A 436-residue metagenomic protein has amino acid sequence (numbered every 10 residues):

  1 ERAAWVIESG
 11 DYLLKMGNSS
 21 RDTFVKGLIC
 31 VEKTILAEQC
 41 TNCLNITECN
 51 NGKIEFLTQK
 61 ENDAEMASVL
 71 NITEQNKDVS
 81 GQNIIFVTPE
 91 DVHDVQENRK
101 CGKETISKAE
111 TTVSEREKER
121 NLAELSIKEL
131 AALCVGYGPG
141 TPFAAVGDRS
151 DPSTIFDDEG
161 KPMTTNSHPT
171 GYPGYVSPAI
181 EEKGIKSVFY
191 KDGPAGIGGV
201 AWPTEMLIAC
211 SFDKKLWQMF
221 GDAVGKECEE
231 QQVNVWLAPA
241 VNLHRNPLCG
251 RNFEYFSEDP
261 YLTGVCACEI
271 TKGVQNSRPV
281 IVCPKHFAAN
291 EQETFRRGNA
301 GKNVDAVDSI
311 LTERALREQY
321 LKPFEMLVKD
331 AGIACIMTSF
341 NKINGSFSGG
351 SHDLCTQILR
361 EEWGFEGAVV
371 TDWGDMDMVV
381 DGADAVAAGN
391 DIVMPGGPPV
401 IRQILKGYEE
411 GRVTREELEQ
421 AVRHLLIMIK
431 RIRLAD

Functional and structural regions predicted by a protein language model:
E1-D22, L44-D436: Glycoside hydrolase catalytic-domain context in secreted enzymes
D22-L44: Short beta-strand elements
